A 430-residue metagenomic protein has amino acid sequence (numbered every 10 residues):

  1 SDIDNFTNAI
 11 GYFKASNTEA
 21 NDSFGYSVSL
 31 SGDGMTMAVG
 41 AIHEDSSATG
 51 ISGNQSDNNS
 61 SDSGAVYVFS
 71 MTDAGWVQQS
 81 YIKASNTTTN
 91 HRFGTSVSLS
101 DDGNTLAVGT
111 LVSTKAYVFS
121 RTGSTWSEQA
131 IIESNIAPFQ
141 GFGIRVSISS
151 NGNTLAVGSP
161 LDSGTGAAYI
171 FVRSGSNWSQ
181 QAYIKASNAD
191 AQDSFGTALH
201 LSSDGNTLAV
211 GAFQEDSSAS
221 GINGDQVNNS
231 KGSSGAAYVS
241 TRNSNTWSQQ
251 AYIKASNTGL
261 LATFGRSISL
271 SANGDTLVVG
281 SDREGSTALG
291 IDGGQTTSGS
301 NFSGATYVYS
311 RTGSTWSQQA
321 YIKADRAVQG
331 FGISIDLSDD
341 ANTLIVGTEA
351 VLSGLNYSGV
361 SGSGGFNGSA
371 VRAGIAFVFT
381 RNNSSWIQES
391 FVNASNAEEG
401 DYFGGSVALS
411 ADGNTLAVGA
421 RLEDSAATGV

Functional and structural regions predicted by a protein language model:
S1-V430: Conserved beta-strand/short-helix segments that make up beta-rich extracellular adhesion/recognition modules
